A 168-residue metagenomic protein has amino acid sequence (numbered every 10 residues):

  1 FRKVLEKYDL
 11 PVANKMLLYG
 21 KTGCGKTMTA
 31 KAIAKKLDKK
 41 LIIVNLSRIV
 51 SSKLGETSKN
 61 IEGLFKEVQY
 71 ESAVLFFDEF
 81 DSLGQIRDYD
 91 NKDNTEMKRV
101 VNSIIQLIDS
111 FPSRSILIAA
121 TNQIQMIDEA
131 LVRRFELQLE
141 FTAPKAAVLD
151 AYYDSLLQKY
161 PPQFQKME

Functional and structural regions predicted by a protein language model:
F1-N14: Pre-Walker A (pre-P-loop) alpha-helix and adjacent loop at the N terminus of AAA/AAA+ ATPase modules, a conserved
G20, G25: Conserved glycine(s) of the Walker
T29, I33: Hydrophobic positions on the alpha1 helix immediately C-terminal to the Walker A/P-loop
L41-Y70: Short glycine-rich substrate-engagement loop in P-loop NTPases that contacts/grips substrate
F76-D78, N102-Q106, S115-T121: Structural recognition of the conserved hydrophobic beta-strand(s) that form the central parallel beta-sheet of P-loop
Y89-S110: Substrate-gripping "pore-loop 1 plus following alpha2 helix"
E136-D150, D154: Conserved AAA+ ATPase "SRH/arginine-finger" region at the nucleotide-binding site
Y160-E168: Conserved AAA+ ATPase small/helical "lid" subdomain
